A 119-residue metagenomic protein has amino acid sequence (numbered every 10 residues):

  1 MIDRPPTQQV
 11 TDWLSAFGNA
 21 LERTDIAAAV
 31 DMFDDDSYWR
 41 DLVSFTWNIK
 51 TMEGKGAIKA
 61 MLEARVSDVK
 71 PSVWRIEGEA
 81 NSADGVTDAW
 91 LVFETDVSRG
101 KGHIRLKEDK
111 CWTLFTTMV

Functional and structural regions predicted by a protein language model:
I2, Q9, N19, R23-A83: A solvent-exposed, acidic/Ser-Thr-rich amphipathic alpha-helical stretch
Q8-D12, M118: Long, non-globular regulatory segments flanking folded domains
W13, L21, L91-F93: Tryptophan-centric aromatic hotspots in well-structured domains and transmembrane helices
A83-W90: Short, hydrophobic/aromatic-rich segments at coil-to-beta transitions
W90-V92, V97-V119: Short beta-strand edge/turn micro-motifs at domain boundaries
